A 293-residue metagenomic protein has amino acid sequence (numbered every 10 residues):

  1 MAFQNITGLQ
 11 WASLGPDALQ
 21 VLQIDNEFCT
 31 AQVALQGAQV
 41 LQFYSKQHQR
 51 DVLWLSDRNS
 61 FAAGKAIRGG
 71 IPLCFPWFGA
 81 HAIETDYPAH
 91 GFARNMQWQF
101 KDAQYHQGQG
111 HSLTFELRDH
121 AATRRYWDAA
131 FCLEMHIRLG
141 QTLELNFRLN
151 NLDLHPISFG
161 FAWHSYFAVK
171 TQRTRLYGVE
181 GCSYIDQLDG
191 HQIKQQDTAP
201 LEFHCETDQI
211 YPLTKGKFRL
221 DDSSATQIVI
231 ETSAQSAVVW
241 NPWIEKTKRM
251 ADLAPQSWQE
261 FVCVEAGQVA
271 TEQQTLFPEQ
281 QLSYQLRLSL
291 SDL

Functional and structural regions predicted by a protein language model:
M1-R68, G216-Q235, P278-L293: Beta-strand-rich N-terminal accessory domains
F3, W11, Y87-L139: Extended, loop-rich substrate-binding clefts of extracytoplasmic carbohydrate-active enzymes
L22, A31, L113-F115, L133-M135 (+4 more regions): Hydrophobic residues positioned within well-ordered beta-strands of beta-sheet architectures
L53-N95, I230-A251: Hot-dog-fold acyl-thioester-processing enzymes
M96, E202-P278: Acidic/His-leaning functional-site neighborhoods
D119-S158, W163-S165: Acidic, contiguous internal or C-terminal segments within carbohydrate-active enzymes that form a structured patch used
W127, I137, E272-Q281: Exposed beta-sheet edge/beta-hairpin loop segments within beta-rich domains
P156-S158, Y166-V238: Active-site/ligand-binding surface loops and adjacent short beta/alpha elements that line catalytic pockets across
